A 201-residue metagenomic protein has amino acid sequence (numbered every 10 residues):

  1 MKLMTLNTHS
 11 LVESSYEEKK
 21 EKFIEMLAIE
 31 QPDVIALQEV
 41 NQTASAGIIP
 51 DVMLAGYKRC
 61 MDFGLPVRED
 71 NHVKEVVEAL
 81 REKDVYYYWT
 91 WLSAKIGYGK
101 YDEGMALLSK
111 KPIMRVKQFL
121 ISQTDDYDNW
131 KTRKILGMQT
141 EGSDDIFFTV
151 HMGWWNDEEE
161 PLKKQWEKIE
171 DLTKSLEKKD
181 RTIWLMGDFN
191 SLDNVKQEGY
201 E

Functional and structural regions predicted by a protein language model:
M1-E30, V34, Y86-E201: Active-site regions of metal-assisted phosphoester/phosphodiester hydrolases, unifying DNase/endonuclease modules
S15-E18, V40-A79, G97-D102, N194-E201: Metal-dependent catalytic neighborhoods of phosphoester/phosphodiester hydrolases
L37: A short beta-strand submotif of the Rossmann-like class I SAM-dependent methyltransferase core that lines
E78-R81, K174: A general structural signal for alpha-helical elements within enzymatic catalytic domains
